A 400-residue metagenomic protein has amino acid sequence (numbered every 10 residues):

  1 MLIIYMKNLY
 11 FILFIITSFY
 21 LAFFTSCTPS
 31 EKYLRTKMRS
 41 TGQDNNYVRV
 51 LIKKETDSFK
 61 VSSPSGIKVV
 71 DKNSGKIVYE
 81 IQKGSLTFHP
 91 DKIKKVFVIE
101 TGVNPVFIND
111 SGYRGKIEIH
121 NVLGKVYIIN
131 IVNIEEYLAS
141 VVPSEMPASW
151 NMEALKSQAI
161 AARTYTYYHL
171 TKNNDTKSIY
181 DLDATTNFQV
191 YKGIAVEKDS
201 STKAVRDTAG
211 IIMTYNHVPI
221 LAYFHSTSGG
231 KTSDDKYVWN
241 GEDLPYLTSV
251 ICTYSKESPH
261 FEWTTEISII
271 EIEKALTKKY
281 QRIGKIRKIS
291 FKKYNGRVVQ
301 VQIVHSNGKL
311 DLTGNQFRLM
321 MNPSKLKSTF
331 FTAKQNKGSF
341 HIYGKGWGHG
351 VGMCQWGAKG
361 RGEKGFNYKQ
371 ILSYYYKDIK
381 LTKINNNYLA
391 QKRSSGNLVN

Functional and structural regions predicted by a protein language model:
L2-N400: Conserved, single-site charged/polar hotspot
